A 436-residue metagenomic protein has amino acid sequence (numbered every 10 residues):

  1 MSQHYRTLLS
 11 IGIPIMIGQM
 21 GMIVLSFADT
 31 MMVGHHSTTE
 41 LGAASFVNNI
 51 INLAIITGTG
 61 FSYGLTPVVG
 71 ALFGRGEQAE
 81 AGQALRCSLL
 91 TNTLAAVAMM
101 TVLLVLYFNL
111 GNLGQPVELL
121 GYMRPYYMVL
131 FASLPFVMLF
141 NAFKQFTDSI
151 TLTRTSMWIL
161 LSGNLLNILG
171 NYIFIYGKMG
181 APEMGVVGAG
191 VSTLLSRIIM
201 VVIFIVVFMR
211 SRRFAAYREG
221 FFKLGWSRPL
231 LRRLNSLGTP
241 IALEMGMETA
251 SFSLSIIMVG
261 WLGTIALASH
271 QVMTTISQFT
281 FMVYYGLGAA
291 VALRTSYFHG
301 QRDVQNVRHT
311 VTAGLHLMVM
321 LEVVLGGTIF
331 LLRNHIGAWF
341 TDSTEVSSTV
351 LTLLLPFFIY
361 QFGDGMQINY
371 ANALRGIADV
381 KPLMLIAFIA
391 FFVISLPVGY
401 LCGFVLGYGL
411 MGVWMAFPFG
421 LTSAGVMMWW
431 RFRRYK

Functional and structural regions predicted by a protein language model:
M1-I15, V69-S133, A181-T239, T295-Y360 (+1 more regions): Short alpha-helical transmembrane segments in multi-pass integral membrane proteins
Q3-M31, H35-H36, N52-G64, V68 (+5 more regions): N-terminal transmembrane alpha-helices
S10-D29, V129, F140, G163 (+5 more regions): Transmembrane helical elements of multi-pass membrane transporters/channels
I17, G21, L25, A54-G58 (+13 more regions): Residue-level hotspots within pore-lining transmembrane alpha-helices of multi-pass secondary transporters
M20, V24-G42, L110-V117, I173-M184 (+4 more regions): Helix-terminus/linker motif at the lipid-water interface of multi-pass membrane proteins
T38-N49, M123, Y127, G190 (+3 more regions): Small-residue hotspots at the loop-to-helix junctions and early N-terminal turns of transmembrane alpha-helices
L41-L104, F140-T151, T155-S156, I256 (+2 more regions): Small-residue-rich hydrophobic transmembrane alpha-helices
S62, L130-D148, S156-N164, A189-I205 (+5 more regions): Short runs within selected transmembrane alpha-helices of multi-pass transporters and secretion channels
